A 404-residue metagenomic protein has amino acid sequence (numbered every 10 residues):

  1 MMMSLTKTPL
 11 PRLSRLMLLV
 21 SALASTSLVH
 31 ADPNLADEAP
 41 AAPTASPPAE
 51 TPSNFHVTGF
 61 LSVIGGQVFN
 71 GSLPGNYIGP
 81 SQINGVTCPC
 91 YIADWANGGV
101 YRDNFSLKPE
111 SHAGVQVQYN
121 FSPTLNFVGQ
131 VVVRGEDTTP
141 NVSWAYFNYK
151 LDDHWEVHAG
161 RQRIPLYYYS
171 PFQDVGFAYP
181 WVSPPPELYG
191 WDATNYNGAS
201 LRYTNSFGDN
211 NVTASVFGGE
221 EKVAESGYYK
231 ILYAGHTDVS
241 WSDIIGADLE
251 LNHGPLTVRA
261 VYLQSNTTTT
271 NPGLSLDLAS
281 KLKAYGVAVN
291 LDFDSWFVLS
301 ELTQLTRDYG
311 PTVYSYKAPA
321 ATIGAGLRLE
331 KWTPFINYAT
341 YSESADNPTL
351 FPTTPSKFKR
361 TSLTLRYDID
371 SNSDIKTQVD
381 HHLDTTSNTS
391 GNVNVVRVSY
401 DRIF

Functional and structural regions predicted by a protein language model:
M2-K7, L13-I83, C90, S399 (+1 more regions): N-terminal periplasmic/intermembrane-space "pro-region" immediately following the signal or transit peptide
S4, N34-A36, Y101, N148-K150 (+2 more regions): Outer-membrane beta-barrel pore domains
E50-S53, G66-S111, Y229-V239: Surface-exposed strand-loop-strand hairpins of Gram-negative outer-membrane beta-barrel proteins
S53, D103, L107-A113, T139-S143 (+6 more regions): Residues that define the transmembrane beta-barrel architecture of outer-membrane proteins
H56, S62-G66, R102-V223, E250-G254 (+2 more regions): Outer membrane beta-barrel
G85-P89, D153-E156, W191-E330: Signature for the C-terminal beta-barrel architecture of outer-membrane proteins
I92-A96, S122-F127, R134, V175-S183 (+5 more regions): Flexible, solvent-exposed coil segments and beta strand-coil junctions, predominantly the extracellular/periplasmic
V100-S106, F172-V175, P185-W191, Y229 (+4 more regions): Extracellular/periplasm-exposed beta-strand and loop segments of Gram-negative cell-envelope proteins, dominated by
